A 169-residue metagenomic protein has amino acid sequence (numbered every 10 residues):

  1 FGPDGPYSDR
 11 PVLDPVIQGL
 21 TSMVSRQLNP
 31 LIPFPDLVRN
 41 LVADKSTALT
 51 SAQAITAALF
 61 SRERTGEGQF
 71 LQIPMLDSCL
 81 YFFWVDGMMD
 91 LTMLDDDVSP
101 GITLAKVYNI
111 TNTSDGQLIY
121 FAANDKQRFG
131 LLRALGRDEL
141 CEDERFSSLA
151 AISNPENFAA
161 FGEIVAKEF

Functional and structural regions predicted by a protein language model:
F1-A123, F129-G130: Active-site-adjacent "lid/gating" segments in soluble enzymes
V107-F169: Aromatic-enriched alpha-helical interface/lid elements that frame and gate functional surfaces
